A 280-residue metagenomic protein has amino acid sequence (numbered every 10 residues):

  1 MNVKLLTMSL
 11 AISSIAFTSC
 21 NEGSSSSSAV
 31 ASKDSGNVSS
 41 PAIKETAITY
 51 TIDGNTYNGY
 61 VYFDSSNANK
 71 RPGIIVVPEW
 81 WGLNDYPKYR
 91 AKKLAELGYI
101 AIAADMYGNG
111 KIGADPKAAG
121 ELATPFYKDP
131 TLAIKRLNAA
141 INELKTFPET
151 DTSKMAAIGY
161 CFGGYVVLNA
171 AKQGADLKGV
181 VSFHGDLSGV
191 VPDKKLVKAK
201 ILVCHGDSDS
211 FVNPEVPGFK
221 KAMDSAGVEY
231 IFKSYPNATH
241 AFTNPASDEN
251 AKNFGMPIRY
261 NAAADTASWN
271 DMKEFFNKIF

Functional and structural regions predicted by a protein language model:
A16-S19: C-terminal motif of bacterial Sec signal peptides marking the signal peptidase cleavage site
N21-G23: Bacterial signal peptide processing site
A29-P41, A47-T146, P245-I258: Serine-hydrolase catalytic machinery in alpha/beta-hydrolase-like enzymes
R90, N213-M223, Y235: Short alpha-helix in the alpha/beta-hydrolase fold that links the catalytic acid
L137-K198: Primarily recognizes the serine-hydrolase "nucleophile elbow" in alpha/beta-hydrolase and SGNH/GDSL folds
V203-H205: Short beta-strand/loop motif that positions the catalytic acidic residue of the alpha/beta-hydrolase fold
D207-N213, H240-A241: Acidic catalytic loop of the alpha/beta-hydrolase fold
E229-F280: C-terminal catalytic histidine-bearing segment of alpha/beta-hydrolase fold enzymes
